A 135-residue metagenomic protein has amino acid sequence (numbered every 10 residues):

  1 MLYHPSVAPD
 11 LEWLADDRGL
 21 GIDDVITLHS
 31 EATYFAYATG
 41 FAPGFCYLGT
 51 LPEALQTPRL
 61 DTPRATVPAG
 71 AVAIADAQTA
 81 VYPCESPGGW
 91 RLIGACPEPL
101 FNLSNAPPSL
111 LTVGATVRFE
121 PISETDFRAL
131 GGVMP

Functional and structural regions predicted by a protein language model:
M1-P135: Glycine-rich active-site loops that engage anionic ligands at enzyme catalytic sites
